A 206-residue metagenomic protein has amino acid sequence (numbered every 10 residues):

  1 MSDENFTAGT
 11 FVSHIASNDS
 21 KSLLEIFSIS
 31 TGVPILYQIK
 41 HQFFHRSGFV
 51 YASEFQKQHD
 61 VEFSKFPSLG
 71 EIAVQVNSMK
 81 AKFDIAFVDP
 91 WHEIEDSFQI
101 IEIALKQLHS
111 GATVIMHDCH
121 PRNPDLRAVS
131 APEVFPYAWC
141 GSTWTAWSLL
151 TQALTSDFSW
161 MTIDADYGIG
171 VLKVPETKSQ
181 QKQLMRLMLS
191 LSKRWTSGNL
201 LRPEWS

Functional and structural regions predicted by a protein language model:
M1-F87, W91-S206: A short alpha-helical cap/connector motif
